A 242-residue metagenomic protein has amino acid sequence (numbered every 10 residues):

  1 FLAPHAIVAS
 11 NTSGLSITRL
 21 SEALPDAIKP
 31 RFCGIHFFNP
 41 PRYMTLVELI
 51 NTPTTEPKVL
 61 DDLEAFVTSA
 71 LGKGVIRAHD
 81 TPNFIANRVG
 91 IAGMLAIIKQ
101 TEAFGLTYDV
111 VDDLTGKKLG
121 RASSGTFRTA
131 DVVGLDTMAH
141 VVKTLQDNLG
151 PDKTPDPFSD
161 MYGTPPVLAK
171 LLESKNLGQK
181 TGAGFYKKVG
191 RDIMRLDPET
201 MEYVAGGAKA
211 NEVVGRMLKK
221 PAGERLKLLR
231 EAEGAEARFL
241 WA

Functional and structural regions predicted by a protein language model:
F1-A242: N-terminal glycine-rich phosphate-binding loop for ADP-containing cofactors
